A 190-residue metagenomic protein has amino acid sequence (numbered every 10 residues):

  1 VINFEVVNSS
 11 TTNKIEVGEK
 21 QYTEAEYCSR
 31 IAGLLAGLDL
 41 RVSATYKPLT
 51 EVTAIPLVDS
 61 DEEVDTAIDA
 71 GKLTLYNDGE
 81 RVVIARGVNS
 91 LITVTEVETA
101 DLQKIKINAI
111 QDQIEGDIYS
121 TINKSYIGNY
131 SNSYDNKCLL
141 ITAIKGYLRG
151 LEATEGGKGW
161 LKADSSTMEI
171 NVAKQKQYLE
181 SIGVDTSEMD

Functional and structural regions predicted by a protein language model:
V1-P48: Extracellular Cys-Trp
T23, D59-S60, D185-M189: Alpha-helix capping and helix-coil boundary motifs
D39-K47, I68, K72-D190: Structured, hydrophobic secondary-structure cores that serve as assembly/anchoring elements
P56-D69: Basic/polar, acidic-poor N-terminal "presequence/leader" segments that form or can form short amphipathic helices
